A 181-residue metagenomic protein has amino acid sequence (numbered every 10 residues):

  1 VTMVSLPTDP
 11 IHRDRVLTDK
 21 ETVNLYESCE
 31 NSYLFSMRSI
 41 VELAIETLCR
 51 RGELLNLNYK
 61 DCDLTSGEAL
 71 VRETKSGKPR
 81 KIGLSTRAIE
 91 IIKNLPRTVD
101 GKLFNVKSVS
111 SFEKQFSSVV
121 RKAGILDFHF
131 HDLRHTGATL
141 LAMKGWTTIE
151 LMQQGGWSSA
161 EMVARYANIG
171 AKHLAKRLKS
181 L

Functional and structural regions predicted by a protein language model:
V1-R51, L55-N56, T65, K75-S76 (+2 more regions): Basic, Lys/Arg- and aromatic-enriched nucleic-acid-binding interface segment
M3, E68, P79-G83: Well-ordered beta-strand positions in beta-sheet-rich domains
I11, S32-F35, N105-S111, D127-D132: N-terminal core-binding DNA-recognition domain of tyrosine site-specific recombinases/integrases
V16, E73-G77, R87-I89, V109 (+2 more regions): Catalytic-site neighborhood detector that most strongly recognizes the C-terminal catalytic loop/helix of tyrosine
T18, L25, F116, V163-Y166: Mobile genetic element proteins and their domesticated derivatives, centered on retroelements and DNA transposons
S39-E42, E46-E53, S118-A123, R134-S158 (+2 more regions): C-terminal catalytic core of tyrosine-transesterase DNA break-rejoin enzymes
S66, N94, S180-L181: C-terminal secondary-structure termini that scaffold catalytic or DNA-interacting sites
S85-L126: Active-site/catalytic core of tyrosine-dependent DNA strand-transfer enzymes
